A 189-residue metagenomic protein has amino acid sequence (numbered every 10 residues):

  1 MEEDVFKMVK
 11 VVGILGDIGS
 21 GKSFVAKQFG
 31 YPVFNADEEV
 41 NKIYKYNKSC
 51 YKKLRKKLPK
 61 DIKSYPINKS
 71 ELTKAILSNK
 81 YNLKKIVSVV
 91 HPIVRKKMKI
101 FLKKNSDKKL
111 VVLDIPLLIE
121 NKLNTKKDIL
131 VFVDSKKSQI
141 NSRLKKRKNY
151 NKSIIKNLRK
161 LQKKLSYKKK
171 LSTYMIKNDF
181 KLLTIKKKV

Functional and structural regions predicted by a protein language model:
V12-I14: Hydrophobic anchor at the beta1->P-loop junction of P-loop NTPases
I18: The conserved Walker
K22: Conserved lysine of the Walker
V25, F29: Hydrophobic positions on the alpha1 helix immediately C-terminal to the Walker A/P-loop
G30-E38, K48-S49: Post-Walker A helix-loop "phosphate-sensing" segment adjacent to the P-loop in P-loop NTPases
N41-D107: ATP-dependent small-molecule kinase phosphotransfer cores that center on conserved nucleotide phosphate-binding segments
K97-M98, T125-K126, K146-V189: Small-molecule kinase domains that catalyze NTP-dependent phosphoryl transfer to phosphate-bearing small molecules
K97-N105, L110-R147: ATP-dependent NMP and nucleoside kinases share a basic, alpha-helical "lid"
